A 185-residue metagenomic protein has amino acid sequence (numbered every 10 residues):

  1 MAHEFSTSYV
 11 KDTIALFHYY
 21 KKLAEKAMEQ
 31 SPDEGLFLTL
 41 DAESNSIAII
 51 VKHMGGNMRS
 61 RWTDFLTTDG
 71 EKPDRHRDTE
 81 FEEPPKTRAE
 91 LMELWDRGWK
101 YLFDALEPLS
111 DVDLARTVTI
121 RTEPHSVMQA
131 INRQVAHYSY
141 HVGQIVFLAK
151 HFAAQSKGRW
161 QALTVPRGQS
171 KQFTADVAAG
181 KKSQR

Functional and structural regions predicted by a protein language model:
M1-L16: Extreme N-terminal tail/first-helix region
A2-F5, T79-P85, E123: Short glycine/proline-rich turn/loop motifs
T7, H18-L23, F103-A105: Small beta-barrel nucleic-acid-binding modules, principally OB-folds
V10-I14, T63, M92, A115: Generic detector of well-ordered alpha-helical segments enriched in charged/polar residues, highlighting helical
I14-M28, D33-T79, I120-R185: Short, contiguous alpha-helical
E82-V118, S126-Y140, Q144, S183: Acidic/histidine-rich alpha-helical segments that form the ligand environment of transition-metal centers
